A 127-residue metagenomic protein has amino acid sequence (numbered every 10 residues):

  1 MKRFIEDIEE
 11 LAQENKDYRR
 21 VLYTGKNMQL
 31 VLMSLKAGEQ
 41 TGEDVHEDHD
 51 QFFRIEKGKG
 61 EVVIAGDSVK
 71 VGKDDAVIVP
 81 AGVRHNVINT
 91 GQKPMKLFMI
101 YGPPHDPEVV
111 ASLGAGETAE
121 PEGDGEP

Functional and structural regions predicted by a protein language model:
M1-N27, S112-P127: A short, N-terminal "cap"/entry segment at the start of jelly-roll beta-barrel domains of the cupin/DSBH fold
I8-E43, H49, I100: A short glycine-rich, His/Asp/Glu-containing loop-to-beta-strand
K26-M28, K36-Q40, K59-E61, S68 (+1 more regions): Short, charged/polar surface micro-motifs in flexible loops or helix N-caps
V45-E47, T90-G91: Short glycine/proline-enriched turns and hinge-like loops at secondary-structure junctions
H49-G60: Glycine- and acidic-residue-biased ligand/ion/polar-headgroup-sensing regions
D67-A81: Short acidic-glycine-tyrosine-enriched beta hairpin
A81-D106: Ligand-binding loop in jelly-roll beta-barrel domains
